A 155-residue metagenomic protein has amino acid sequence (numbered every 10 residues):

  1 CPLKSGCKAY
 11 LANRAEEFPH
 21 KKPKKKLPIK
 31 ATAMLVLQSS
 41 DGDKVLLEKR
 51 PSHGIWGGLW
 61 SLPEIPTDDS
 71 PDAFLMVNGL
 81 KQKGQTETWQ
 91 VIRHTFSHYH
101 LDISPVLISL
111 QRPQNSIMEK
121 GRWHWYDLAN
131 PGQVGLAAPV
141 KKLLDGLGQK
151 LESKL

Functional and structural regions predicted by a protein language model:
P2-L155: Intrinsically disordered, low-complexity, charged terminal extensions of DNA damage-control enzymes
